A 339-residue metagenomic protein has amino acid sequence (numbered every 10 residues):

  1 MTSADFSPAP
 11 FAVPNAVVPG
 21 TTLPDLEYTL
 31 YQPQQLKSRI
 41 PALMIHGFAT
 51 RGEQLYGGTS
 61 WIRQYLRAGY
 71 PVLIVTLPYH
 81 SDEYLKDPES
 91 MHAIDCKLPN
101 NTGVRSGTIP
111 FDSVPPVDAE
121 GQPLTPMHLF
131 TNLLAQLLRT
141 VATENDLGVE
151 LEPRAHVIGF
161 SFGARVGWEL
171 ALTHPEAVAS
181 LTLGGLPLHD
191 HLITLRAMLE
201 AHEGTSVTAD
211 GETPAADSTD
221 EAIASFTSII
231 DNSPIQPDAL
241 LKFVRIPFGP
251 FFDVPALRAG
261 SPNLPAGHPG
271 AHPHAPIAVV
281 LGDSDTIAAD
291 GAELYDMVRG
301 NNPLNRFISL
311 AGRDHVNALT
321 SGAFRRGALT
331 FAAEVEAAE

Functional and structural regions predicted by a protein language model:
G47-R51: Active-site glycine-rich loops that stabilize anionic/oxyanionic intermediates across multiple enzyme folds
G52-W61, D290-G291: The serine-hydrolase catalytic nucleophile loop
Y65-K86, N100-N101: Conserved alpha/beta-hydrolase
G107-P110, H128-P153: Conserved acidic catalytic loop of the alpha/beta-hydrolase fold
W168, L172, L181-T208: Flexible "cap/lid" loop of the alpha/beta hydrolase fold
P273, V279-L281: Short beta-strand/loop motif that positions the catalytic acidic residue of the alpha/beta-hydrolase fold
D283-A311: Conserved loop-alpha-helix segment in the C-terminal half of the alpha/beta-hydrolase fold that carries the catalytic
R313-A323: Catalytic histidine-centered segment of alpha/beta-hydrolase-like enzymes
